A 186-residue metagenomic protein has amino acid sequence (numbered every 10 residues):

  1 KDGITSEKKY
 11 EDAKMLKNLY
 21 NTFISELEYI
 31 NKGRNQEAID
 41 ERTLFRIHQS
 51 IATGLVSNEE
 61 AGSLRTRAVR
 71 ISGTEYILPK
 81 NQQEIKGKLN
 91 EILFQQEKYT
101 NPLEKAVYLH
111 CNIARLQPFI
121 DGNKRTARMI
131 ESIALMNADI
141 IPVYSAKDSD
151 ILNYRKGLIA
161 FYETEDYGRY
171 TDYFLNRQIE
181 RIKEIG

Functional and structural regions predicted by a protein language model:
K1-G186: FIC/Doc superfamily catalytic core
